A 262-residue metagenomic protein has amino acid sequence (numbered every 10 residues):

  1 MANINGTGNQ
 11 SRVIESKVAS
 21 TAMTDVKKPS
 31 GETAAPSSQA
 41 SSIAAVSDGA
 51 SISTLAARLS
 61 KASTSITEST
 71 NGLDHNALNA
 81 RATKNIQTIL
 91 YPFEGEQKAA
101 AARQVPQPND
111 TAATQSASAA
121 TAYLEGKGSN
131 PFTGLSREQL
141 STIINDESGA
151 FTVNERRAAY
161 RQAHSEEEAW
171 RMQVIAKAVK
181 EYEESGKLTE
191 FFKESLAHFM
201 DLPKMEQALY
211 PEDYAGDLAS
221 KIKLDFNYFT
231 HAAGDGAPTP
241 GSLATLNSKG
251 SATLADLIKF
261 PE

Functional and structural regions predicted by a protein language model:
M1-E262: Type III/flagellar secretion export determinants
